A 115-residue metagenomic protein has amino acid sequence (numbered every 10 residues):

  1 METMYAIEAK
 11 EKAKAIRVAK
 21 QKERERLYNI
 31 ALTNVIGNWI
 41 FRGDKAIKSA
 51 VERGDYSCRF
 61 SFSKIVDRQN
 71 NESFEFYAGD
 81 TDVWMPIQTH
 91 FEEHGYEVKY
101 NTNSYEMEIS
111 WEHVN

Functional and structural regions predicted by a protein language model:
M1-E75: An N-terminal amphipathic alpha-helical segment
M1-M4, M85, M107: Detector for methionine-enriched segments
W39-I40, Y77-I87: Well-ordered, non-membrane alpha-helical segments in soluble/globular domains
D44, W84-H94: A short, charged, amphipathic alpha-helix used as a generic interaction element across diverse proteins
R68, V83, V114-N115: Accessory DNA-engaging acidic/polar modules
H90-N115: C-terminal edge-of-domain segments
